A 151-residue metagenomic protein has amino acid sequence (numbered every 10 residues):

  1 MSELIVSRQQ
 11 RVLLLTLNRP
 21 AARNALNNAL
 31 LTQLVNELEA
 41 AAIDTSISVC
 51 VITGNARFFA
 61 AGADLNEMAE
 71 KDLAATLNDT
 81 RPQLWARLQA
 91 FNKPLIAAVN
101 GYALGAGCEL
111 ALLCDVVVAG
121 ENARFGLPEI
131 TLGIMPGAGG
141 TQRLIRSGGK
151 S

Functional and structural regions predicted by a protein language model:
M1-N55, A86: Conserved CoA-thioester-binding segment of acyl-CoA-metabolizing enzymes
A25-N28, A61, E70, R146: Phosphate-coordinating loops and pocket residues in cytosolic domains that bind phosphorylated ligands
L30-Q33, T80, L110: Hydrophobic alpha-helical membrane-association signature
I52, D64, L110-L112: Hydrophobic/aromatic residues within transmembrane alpha-helices of multi-pass small-molecule transporters
G54-A90, A103, G133: Glycine- (often His-adjacent) and acidic-residue-rich active-site loop that binds/positions the CoA thioester
Q89-S151: Crotonase-fold acyl-CoA enzyme core
